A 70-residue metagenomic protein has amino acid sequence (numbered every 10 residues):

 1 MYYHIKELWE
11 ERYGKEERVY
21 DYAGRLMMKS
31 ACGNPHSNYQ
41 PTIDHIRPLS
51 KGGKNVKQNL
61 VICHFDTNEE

Functional and structural regions predicted by a protein language model:
M1-G33: Short, charged surface segments at domain edges that flank catalytic/cofactor-binding sites
Y3, R12, K51-V61, E69-E70: Polybasic, low-complexity binding patches
M28-I62: Histidine-centered nuclease catalytic patch
D66: Short, cysteine/histidine-rich loop/knuckle motifs that typically chelate Zn2+
